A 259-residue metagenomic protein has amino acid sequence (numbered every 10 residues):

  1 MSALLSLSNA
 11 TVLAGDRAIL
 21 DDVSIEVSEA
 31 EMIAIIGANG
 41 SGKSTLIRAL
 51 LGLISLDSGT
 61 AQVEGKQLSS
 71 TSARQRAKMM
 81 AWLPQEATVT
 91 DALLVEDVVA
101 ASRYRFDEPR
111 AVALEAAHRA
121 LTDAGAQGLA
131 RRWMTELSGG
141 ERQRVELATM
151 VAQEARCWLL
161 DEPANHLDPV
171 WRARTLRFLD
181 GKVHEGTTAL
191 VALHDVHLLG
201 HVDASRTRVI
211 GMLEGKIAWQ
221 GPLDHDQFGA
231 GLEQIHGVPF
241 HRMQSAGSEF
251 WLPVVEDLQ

Functional and structural regions predicted by a protein language model:
I36-A38: The feature captures the beta-strand-to-loop junction immediately N-terminal to the Walker
L51: Helix-to-loop junction immediately C-terminal to a conserved catalytic motif
G59-Q67: Conserved ABC transporter NBD signature motif
Q67-A81, D91, D107-E108: ABC ATPase NBD coupling module
V112-L129, A152-E154: Conserved ABC ATPase "signature" region
W133-L137, E141: Conserved ABC ATPase signature
W158-E162: Catalytic Walker B motif of ABC-type/P-loop ATPase nucleotide-binding domains
D224-Q259: ABC ATPase nucleotide-binding domains
